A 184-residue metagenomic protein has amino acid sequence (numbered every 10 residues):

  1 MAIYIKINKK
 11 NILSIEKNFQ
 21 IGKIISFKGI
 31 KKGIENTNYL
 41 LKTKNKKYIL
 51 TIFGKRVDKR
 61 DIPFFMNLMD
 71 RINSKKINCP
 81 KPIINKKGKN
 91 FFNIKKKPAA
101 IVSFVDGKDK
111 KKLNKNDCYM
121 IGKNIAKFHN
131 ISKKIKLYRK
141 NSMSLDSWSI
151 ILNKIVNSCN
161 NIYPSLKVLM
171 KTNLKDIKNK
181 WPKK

Functional and structural regions predicted by a protein language model:
M1-S26: Juxta-kinase regulatory segment immediately upstream of eukaryotic protein kinase catalytic domains
A2-I3, S26-G29, F53-R60: A short N-terminal beta->alpha junction/helix N-cap motif
F19-K42: ATP-binding glycine-rich phosphate-binding loop
G29, N85, N141: Residue-level "edge-of-site" marker
K32, G88-K89, S144-L145: Short secondary-structure capping/turn micro-motifs that flank functional sites
I34-K44, I49-L50, P82, K178-K184: Active-site acidic catalytic loop and adjacent metal/ATP-binding pocket of ATP-dependent phosphoryl transfer enzymes
T43-Y138: ATP-binding pocket architecture of kinase catalytic cores
K112-L174: A cross-family kinase active-site recognition segment
